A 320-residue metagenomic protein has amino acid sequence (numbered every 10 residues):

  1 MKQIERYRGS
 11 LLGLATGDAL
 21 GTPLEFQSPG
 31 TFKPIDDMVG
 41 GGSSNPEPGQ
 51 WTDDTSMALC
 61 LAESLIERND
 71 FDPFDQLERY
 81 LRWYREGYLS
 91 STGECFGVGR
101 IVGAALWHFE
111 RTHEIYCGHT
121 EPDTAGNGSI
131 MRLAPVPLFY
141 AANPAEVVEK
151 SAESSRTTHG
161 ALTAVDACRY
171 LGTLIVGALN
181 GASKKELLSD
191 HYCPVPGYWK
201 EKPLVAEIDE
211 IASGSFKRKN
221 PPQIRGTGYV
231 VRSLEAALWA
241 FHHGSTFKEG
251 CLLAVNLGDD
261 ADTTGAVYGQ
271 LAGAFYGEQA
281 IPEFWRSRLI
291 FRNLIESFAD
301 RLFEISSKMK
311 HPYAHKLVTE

Functional and structural regions predicted by a protein language model:
M1-E320: Structured, active/binding-site neighborhoods that engage oxygen-rich ligands
